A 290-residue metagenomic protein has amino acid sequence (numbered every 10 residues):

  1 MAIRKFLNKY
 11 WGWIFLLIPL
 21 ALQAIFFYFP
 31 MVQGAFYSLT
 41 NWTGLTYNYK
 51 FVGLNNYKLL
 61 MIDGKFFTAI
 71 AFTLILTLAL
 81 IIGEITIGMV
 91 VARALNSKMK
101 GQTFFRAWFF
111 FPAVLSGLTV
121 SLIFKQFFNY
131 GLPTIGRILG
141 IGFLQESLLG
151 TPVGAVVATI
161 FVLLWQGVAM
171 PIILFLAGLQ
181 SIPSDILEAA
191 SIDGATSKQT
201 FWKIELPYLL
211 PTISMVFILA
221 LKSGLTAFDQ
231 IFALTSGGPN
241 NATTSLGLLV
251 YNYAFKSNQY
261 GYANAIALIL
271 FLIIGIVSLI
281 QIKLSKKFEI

Functional and structural regions predicted by a protein language model:
R4-I290: A structural signal for multi-pass alpha-helical bundles of membrane permease subunits that mediate small-molecule
